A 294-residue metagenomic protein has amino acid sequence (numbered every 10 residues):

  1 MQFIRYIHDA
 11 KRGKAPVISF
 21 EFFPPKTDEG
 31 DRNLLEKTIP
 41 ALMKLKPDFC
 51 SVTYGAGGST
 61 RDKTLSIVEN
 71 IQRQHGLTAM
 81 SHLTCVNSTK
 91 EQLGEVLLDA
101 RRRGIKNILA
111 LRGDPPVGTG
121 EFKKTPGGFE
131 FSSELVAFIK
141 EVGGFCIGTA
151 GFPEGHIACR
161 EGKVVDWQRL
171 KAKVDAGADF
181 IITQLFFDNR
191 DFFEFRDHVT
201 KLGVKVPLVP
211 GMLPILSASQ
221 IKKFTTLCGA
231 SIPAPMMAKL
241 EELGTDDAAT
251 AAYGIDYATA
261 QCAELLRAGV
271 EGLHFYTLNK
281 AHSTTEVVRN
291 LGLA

Functional and structural regions predicted by a protein language model:
M1-V52: Conserved N-terminal beta1-alpha1 strand-loop-helix module at the mouth
F3-R12, E29, P126-P153, G203-I255 (+2 more regions): Active-site pocket-lining/capping segments in soluble small-molecule metabolic enzymes
I4-H8, E29-N33, G58-N70, T89-E95 (+4 more regions): Active-site-adjacent beta->alpha loops and helix N-cap segments on the catalytic face of soluble alpha/beta enzymes
V17-L34, A79-E91, G148-V165, E241-D256: Active-site mouth loops of central-metabolism enzymes
E21, C50, A100, K173 (+3 more regions): Conserved, mostly hydrophobic/aromatic
F22-P25, T53-G57, H82-S88, G113-D114 (+5 more regions): Active-site beta-loop-alpha junctions enriched in small/polar residues
D28-L42, T64, K90-L97, E161-A172 (+1 more regions): Short, acidic/polar
